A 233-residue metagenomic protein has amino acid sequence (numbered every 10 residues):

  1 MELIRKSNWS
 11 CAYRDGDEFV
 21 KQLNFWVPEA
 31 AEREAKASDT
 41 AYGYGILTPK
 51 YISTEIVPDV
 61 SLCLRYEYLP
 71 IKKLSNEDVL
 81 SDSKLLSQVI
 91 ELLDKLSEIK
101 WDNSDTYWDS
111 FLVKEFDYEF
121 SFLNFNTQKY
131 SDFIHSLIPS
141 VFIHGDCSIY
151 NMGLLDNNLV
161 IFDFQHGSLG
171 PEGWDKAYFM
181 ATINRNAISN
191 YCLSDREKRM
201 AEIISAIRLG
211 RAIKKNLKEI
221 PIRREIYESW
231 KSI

Functional and structural regions predicted by a protein language model:
K6-E32: ATP-binding glycine-rich loop module of kinase domains
V27-Y44: The N-lobe alphaC helix and its flanking beta3-alphaC-beta4 segment of protein kinase-like domains, centered on
E29, S87, Y178-I233: Helix-rich C-terminal or lid/interface subdomains of diverse kinases
S38, L64-K72: Short pocket-lining segment of the protein kinase catalytic domain that shapes the ATP-binding cleft
Y44-G45, P70-D109, F125-I134: Conserved kinase catalytic-core helix
K50-L62: Short beta-strand micro-motifs within the conserved protein kinase catalytic domain, predominantly in the N-lobe
E98-G145, Y150, L155: An alpha-helical support segment within catalytic cores of ATP-dependent transferases
V141-F142, L155-L193: Active-site Asp-x-Gly
